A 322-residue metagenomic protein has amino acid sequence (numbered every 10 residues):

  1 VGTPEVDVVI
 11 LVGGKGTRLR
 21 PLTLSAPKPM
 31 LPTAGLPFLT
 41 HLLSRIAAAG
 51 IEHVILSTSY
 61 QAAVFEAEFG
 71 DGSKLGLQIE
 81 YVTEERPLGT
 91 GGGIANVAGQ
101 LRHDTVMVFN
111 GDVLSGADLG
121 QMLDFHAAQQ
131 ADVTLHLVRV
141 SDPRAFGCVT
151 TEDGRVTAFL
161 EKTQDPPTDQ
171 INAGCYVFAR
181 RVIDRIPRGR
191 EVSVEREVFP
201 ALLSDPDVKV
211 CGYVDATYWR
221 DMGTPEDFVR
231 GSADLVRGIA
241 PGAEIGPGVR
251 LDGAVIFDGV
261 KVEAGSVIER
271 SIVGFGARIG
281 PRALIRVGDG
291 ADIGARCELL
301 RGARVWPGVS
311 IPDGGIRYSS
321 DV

Functional and structural regions predicted by a protein language model:
V1-I10, R18, P32, L36-N110 (+7 more regions): Conserved N-terminal catalytic core of the sugar/cofactor nucleotidyltransferase
G13, S59, V138-R139: Histidine-centered beta-alpha loop that forms part of the nucleotide-sugar donor binding/catalytic region in diverse
G16-R20, R144: Short N-terminal binding/cap micro-motifs at the start of the first secondary-structure element
P21-L24, E161-T163: Conserved catalytic-core motifs of eukaryotic protein kinase domains, centered on the activation segment
V82-E84, H136, Y213-D215: Conserved beta-strand termini and adjacent loop/short-helix elements that scaffold enzyme active sites in alpha/beta
T105-F109, L114, G120-Q130, V140-P143 (+2 more regions): Catalytic-core segments of class I nucleotidyltransferases/pyrophosphorylases that form NMP-activated intermediates
G238-V322: Structural signal for interior beta-strand "rungs" in well-ordered beta-sheet cores of soluble enzyme domains
